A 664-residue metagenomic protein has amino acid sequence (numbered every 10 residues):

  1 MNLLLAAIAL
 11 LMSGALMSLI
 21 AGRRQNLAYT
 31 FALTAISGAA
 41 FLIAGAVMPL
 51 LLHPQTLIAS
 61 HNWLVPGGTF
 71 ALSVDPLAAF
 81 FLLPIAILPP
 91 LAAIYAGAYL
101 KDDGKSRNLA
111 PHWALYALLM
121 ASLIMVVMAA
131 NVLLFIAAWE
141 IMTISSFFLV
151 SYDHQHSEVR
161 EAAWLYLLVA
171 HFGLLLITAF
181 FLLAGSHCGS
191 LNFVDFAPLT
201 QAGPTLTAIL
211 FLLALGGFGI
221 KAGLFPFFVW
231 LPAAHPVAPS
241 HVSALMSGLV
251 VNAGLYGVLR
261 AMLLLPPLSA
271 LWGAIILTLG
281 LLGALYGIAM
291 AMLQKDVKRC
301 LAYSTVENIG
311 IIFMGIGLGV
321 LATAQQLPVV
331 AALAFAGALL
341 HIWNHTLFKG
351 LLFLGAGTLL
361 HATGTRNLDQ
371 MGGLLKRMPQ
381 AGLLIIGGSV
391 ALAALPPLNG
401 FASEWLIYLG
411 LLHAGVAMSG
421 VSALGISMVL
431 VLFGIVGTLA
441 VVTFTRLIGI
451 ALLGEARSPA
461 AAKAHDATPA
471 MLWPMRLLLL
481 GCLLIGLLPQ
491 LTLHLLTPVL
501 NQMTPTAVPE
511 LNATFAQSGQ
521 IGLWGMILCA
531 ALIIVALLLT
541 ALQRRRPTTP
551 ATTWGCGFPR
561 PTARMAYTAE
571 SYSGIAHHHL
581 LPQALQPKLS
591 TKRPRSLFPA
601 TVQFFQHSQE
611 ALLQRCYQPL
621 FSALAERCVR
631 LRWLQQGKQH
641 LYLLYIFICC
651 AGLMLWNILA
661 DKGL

Functional and structural regions predicted by a protein language model:
N2-L5, L16-A114, H187-Q201, P498 (+1 more regions): Transmembrane helix-loop-helix hairpins at membrane boundaries of multipass inner-membrane proteins
M12-L16, I36-M48, A86-P90, F181 (+2 more regions): Hydrophobic core of alpha-helical transmembrane segments in multi-pass integral membrane proteins
T34-M48, H171-A179, I385-P397, P474-H494 (+1 more regions): Hydrophobic alpha-helical membrane-insertion segments
Q55-V74, G415, L585-R595, Y617-A625: Extracytosolic (periplasmic/ER-lumenal) interhelical loops and adjacent juxtamembrane/interface segments of multi-pass
L57-P66, N192-L199, L406-S419, L491-Q517: Membrane-interfacial helical/loop segments at transmembrane boundaries in membrane proteins
A71-A86, P204-F218, I342, V421-G437 (+1 more regions): Hydrophobic alpha-helical transmembrane segments
L91-F135, S145-A467: Hydrophobic transmembrane alpha-helices and their helix-loop junctions in integral membrane proteins
T492-M526, L539-L664: Aromatic-capped, Gly/Pro-kinked transmembrane alpha-helices
